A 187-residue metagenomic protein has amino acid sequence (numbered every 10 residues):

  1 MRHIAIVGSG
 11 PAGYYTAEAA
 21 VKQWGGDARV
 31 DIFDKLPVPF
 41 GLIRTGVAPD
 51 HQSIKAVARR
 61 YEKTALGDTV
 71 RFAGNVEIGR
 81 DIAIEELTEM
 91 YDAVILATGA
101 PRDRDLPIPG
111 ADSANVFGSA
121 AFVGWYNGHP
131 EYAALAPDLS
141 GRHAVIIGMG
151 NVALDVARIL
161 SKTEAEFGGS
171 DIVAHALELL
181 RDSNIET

Functional and structural regions predicted by a protein language model:
M1-G10, S140-G150: Beta1/beta-strand and adjacent pyrophosphate-binding region of the FAD-binding site in flavoprotein oxidoreductases
H3-G26, A153-L160: N-terminal Rossmann-like FAD-binding beta1-loop-alpha1 element of flavoenzymes
A5, R29-D31, R71, V145: A structural signal for isolated positions on well-ordered beta-strands in alpha/beta enzyme cores
E18-A19, R44, L106-G110, A157-I159: Short amphipathic alpha-helical segments
W24, A28-I32, L154-T187: Dinucleotide-binding/catalytic capping subdomain of oxidoreductase cores
R29, P37-A93: N-terminal Rossmann-like dinucleotide/flavin-binding domain of flavoprotein oxidoreductases that bind FAD/FMN
Y61-G67, P109-A111, L180-D182: Short, conserved catalytic or adaptor-binding loops enriched in Gly and charged residues
N75-H143, K162-L180: FAD-binding core/adjacent interface of flavoenzyme oxidoreductases
